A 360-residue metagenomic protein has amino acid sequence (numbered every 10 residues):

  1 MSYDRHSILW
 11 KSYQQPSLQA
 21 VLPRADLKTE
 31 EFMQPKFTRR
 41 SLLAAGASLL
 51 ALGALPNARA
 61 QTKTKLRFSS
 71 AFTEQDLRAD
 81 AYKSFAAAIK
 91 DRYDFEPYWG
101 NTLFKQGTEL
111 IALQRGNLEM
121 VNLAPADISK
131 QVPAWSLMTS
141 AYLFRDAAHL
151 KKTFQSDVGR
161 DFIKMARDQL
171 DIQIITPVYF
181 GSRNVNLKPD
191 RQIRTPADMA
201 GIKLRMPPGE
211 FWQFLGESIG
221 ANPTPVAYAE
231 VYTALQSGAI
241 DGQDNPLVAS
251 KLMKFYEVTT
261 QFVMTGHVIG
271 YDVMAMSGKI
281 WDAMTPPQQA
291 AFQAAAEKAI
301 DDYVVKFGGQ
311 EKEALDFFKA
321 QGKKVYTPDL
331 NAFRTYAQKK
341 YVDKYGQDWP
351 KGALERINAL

Functional and structural regions predicted by a protein language model:
M1-F37, A45-L52: N-terminal secretory signal peptides
T29-E30, Q34-F37, S41-G53, R59-H149 (+2 more regions): N-terminal secretory/targeting leader peptides
T153: Active-site-proximal, glycine-rich beta->alpha crossover segments in alpha/beta enzymes that shape flexible
